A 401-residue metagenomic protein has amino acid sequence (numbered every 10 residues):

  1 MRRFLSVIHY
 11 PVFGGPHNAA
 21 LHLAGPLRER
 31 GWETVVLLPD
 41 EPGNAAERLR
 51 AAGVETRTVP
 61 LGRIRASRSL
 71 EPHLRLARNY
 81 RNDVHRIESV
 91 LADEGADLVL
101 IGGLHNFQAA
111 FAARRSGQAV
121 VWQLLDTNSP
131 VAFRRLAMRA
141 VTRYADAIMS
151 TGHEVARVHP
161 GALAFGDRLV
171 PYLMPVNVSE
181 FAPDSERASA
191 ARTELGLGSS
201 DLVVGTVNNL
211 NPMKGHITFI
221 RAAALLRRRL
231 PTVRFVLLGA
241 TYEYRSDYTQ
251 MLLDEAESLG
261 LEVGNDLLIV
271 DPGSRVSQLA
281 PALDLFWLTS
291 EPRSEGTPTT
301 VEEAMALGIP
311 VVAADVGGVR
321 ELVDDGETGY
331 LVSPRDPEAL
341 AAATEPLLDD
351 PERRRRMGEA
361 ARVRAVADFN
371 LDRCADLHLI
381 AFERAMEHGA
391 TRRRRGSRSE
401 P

Functional and structural regions predicted by a protein language model:
H17-G25, L202, N211-R228, E338 (+1 more regions): A conserved mid-protein helix/loop that constitutes part of the nucleotide-sugar donor-binding site
R57, R143-P183: Donor nucleotide-sugar binding/catalytic pocket of nucleotide-sugar-dependent glycosyltransferases
A96, P281-E295, I309: Acidic donor-binding loop of glycosyltransferase active sites
A182-L197, L252-D254, L377: A short helix/loop element that forms part of the nucleotide-sugar donor recognition site in Leloir-type
T249-P272: Nucleotide-activated donor-binding/catalytic signature segment of Leloir-type glycosyltransferases, i.e., the conserved
P310-A313, V323: Short hydrophobic beta-strand element within catalytic cores of glycosyltransferases and related nucleotide-activated
D325-G326, Y330-P337, P346-E352: Conserved acidic donor-binding segment of nucleotide-sugar-dependent glycosyltransferases
A339, P346, R353-D368, C374-I380 (+1 more regions): A short, well-ordered alpha-helix in the C-terminal region of glycosyltransferases
